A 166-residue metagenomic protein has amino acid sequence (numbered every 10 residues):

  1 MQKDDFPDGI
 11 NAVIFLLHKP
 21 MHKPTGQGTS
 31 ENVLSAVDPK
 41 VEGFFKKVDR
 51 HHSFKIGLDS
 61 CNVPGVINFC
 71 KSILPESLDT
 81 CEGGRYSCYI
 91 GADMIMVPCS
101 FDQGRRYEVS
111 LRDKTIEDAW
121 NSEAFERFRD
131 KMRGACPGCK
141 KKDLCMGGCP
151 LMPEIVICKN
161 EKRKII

Functional and structural regions predicted by a protein language model:
M1-L111: Radical SAM enzyme [4Fe-4S]-AdoMet core and its adjacent flexible, acidic and glycine-rich loops/tails across
I95-M96, S100-I166: Flexible mid-to-C-terminal extensions adjoining Fe-S/redox cofactors in radical SAM and related proteins
